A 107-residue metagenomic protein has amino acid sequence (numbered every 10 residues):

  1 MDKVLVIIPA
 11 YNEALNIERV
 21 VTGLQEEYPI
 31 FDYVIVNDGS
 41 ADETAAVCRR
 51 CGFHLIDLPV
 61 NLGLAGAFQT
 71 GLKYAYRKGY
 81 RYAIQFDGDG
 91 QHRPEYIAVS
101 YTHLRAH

Functional and structural regions predicted by a protein language model:
K3-L5: Cell-envelope/extracellular polymer assembly enzymes that use nucleotide-activated donors
L15-R19, D42-R50: Acidic helix N-cap motif at the loop->helix transition within catalytic regions of sugar-transfer enzymes
T22-F31: Short, acidic, metal-binding catalytic loop of nucleotide-sugar glycosyltransferases
N37-A45, G90: A conserved acidic beta->alpha catalytic loop
A45-K78: Conserved donor nucleotide-binding strand/loop of the catalytic core
L62, G90-Q91: Acidic metal-phosphate-binding loop of nucleotide-sugar-dependent transferases
R81-D89: Short beta-strand-to-loop acidic/aromatic patch adjacent to the donor-nucleotide binding site
T102-H107: Conserved small/polar residues in nucleotide/adenosyl-binding loops
